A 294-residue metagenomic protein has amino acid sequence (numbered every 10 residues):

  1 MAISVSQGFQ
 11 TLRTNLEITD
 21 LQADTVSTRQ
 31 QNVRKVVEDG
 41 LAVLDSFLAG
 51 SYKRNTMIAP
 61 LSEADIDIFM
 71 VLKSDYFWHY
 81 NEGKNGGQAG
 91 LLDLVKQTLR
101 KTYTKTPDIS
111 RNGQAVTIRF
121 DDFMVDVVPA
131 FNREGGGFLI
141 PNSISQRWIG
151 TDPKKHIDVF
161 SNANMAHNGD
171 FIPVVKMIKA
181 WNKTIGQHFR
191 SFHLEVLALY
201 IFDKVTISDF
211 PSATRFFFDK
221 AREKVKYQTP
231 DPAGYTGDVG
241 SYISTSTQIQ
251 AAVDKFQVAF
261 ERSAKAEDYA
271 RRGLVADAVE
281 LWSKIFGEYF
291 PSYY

Functional and structural regions predicted by a protein language model:
M1-L61, L72-Q88: N-terminal regions immediately upstream of nucleotidyltransferase
M1-R13, S62-D75, S143-K154, S191-H193 (+1 more regions): Short, compositionally biased low-complexity segments
A2-S6, A233-Y294: Terminal (often C-terminal) interaction modules
S4-G8, L12, L41, L99-T102 (+3 more regions): RecA-like P-loop NTPase motor core of helicase/translocase proteins
L21, K96, Y103-K105, I109-D231 (+1 more regions): Catalytic cores of NTP-dependent nucleotidyl/adenyl transfer enzymes across multiple folds
V37, L48, A64, F69-Y76 (+2 more regions): Histidine/cysteine- and/or acidic
D45-F47, K101-Q114, S191-H193, Q228-V239 (+1 more regions): Short glycine-rich, low-complexity/disordered patches
